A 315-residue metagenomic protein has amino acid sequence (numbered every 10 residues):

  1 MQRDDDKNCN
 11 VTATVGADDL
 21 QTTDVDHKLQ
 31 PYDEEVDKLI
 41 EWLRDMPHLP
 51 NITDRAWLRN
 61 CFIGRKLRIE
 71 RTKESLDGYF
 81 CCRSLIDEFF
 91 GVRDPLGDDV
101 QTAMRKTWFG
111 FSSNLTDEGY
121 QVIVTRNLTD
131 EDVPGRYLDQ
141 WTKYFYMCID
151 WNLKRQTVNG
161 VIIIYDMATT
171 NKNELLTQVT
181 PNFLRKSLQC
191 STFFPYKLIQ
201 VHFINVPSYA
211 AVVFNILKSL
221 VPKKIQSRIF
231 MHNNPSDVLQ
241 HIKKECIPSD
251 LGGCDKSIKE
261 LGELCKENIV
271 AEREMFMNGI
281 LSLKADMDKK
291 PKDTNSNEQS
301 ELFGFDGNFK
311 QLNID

Functional and structural regions predicted by a protein language model:
M1-D315: Basic, amphipathic alpha-helical/coil surface patches used to engage anionic, phosphate-bearing ligands and membranes
